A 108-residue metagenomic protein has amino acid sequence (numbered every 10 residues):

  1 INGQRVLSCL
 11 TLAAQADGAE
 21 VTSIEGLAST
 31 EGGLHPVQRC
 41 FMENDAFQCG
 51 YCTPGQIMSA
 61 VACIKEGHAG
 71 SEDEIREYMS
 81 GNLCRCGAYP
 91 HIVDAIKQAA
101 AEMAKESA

Functional and structural regions predicted by a protein language model:
I1-A108: Signature of N-terminal electron-transfer/Fe-S-associated modules in redox systems
